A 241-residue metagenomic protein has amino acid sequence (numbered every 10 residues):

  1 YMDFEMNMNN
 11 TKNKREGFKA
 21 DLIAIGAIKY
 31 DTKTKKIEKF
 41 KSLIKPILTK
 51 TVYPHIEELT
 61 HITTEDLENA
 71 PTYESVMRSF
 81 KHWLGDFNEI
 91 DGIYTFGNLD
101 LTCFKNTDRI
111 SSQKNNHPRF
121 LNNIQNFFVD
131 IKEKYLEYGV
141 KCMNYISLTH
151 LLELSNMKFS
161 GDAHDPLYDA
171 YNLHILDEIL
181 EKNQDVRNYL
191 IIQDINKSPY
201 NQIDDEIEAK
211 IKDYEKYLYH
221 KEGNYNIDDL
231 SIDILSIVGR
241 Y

Functional and structural regions predicted by a protein language model:
Y1-T34: Entry/capping segment at the start of metal-dependent catalytic domains with acidic active-site entry clusters
T11-N13, L67, E137: A generic structural signal for short coil/turn motifs at secondary-structure boundaries
A20-L22, K29-T60, F87-K216: Metal-dependent phosphoesterase core characteristic of DEDDh/y 3'-5' exonuclease domains
E58-M77: Metal-dependent phosphoesterase signature
P71, T95, G139, K221 (+1 more regions): A short glycine-/small-residue-rich loop at the edge of a beta-strand within enzyme catalytic domains
M77-N88: Short, basic/hydrophobic alpha-helical segments
K210-Y241: C-terminal accessory domains and tails appended to enzymatic cores
